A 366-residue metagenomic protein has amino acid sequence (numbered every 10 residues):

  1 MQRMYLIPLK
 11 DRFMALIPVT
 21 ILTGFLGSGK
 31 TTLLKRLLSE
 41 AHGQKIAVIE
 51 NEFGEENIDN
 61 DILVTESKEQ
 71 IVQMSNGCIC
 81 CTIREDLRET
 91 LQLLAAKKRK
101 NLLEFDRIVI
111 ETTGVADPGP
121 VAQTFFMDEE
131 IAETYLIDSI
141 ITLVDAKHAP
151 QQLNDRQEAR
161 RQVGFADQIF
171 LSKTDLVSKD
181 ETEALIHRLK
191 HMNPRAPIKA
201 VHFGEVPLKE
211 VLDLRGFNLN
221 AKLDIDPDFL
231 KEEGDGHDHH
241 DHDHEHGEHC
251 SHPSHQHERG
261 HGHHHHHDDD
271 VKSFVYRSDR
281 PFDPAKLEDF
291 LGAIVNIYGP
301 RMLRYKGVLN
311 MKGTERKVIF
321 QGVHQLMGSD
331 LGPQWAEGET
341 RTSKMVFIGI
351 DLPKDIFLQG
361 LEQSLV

Functional and structural regions predicted by a protein language model:
M1-F13: Short, Lys/Arg-enriched N-terminal segments with co-localized hydrophobic residues within the first ~10-30 amino acids
D11-F13, Q168, V177-A336, T340 (+1 more regions): C-terminal accessory "lid"/substrate-recognition subdomains
A15-Q152: Nucleotide-state-sensitive switch-loop elements of NTP-binding domains
A47-I49, E104-V109, Y135-V144, V163-T174 (+1 more regions): Conserved beta-strand/loop subsegment of P-loop NTPase cores
V64-S67, A159, R215-L219: Short, hinge-like loop/turn segments at secondary-structure boundaries
P150-F165, I169: Flexible active-site lid/hinge loop adjacent to a nucleotide/diphosphate and Mg2+-phosphate binding pocket
